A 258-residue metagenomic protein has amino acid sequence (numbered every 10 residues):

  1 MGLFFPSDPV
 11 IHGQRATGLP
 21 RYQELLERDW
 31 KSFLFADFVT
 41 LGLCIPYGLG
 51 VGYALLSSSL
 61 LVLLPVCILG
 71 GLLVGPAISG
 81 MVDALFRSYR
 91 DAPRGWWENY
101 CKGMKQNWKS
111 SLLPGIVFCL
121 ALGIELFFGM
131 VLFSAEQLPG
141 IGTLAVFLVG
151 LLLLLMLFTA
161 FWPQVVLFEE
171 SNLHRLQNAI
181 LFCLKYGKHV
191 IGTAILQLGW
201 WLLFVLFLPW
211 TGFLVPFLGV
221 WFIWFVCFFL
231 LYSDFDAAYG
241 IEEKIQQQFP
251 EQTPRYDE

Functional and structural regions predicted by a protein language model:
M1-M130, G140-T143, F147, L157-A160 (+1 more regions): Helix-coil boundary and N-terminal low-complexity module in membrane systems
F133-S134: A structural signal for short, hydrophobic/glycine-enriched beta-strand patches
L153-L154: Faces of alpha-helical transmembrane segments in polytopic inner-membrane proteins
